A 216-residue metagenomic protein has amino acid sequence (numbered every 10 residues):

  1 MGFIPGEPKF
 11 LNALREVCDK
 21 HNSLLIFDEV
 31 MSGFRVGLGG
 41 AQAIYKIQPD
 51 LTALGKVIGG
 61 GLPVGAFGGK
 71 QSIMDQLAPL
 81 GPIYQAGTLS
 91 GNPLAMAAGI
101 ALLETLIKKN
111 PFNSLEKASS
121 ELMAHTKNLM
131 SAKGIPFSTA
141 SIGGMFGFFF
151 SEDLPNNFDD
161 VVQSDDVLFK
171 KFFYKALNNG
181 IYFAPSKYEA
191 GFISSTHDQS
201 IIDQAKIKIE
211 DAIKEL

Functional and structural regions predicted by a protein language model:
M1-L216: Conserved N-terminal phosphate-binding loop of PLP-dependent enzymes in the Aspartate aminotransferase
